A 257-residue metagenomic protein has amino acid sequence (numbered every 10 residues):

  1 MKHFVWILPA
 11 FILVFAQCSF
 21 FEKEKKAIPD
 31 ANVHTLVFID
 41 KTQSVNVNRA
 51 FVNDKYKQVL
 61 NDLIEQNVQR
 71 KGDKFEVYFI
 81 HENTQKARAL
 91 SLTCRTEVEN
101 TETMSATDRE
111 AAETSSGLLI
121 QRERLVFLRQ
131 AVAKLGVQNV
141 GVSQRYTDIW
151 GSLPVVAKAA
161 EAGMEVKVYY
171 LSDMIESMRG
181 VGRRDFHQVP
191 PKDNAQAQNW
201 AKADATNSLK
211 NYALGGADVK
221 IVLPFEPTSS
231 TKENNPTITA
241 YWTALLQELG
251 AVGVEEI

Functional and structural regions predicted by a protein language model:
K2-P9: Sec-dependent signal peptide recognition, specifically the positively charged N-region followed immediately by
V14-Q17: C-terminal motif of bacterial Sec signal peptides marking the signal peptidase cleavage site
S19-E22: Bacterial signal peptide processing site
A31-S105, R109-A112, K167-Y169: Von Willebrand factor
V45-R49, Q85-R88, E176-V181, S229-E233: Extracytoplasmic/secreted cell-surface and envelope-processing proteins
T103-G163, E176: Von Willebrand factor
I175-T231: VWA/integrin I-like adhesion module and closely mimicked acidic/polar interface patches used
V219-I257: A cross-kingdom marker for long, charged
